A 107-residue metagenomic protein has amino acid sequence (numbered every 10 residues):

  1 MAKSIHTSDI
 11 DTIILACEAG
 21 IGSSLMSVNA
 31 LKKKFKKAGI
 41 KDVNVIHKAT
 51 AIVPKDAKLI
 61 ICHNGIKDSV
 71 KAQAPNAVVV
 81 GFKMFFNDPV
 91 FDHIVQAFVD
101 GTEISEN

Functional and structural regions predicted by a protein language model:
A2-K48: Conserved active-site segments centered on acidic
T7, V53-K55: A short, aliphatic-rich alpha-helical micro-motif
I13-L15, V80-N107: Ser/Thr/Gly-rich flexible loops in soluble cytosolic domains mediating phosphotransfer, phosphorylation
S23, S69-V70: Glycine/Thr-rich phosphate-binding loops of Rossmann-like dinucleotide-binding domains
S27-V28, K71-P75: Short amphipathic alpha-helical segments
V45, K58-H63: Short, hydrophobic beta-strand segments that form beta-sheet elements in well-ordered domains
K48-T50, N64-D68: Short, polar loop motifs at secondary-structure junctions
A57-I60, A74-F85: Active-site regions of enzymes building and remodeling cell-envelope glycoconjugates
